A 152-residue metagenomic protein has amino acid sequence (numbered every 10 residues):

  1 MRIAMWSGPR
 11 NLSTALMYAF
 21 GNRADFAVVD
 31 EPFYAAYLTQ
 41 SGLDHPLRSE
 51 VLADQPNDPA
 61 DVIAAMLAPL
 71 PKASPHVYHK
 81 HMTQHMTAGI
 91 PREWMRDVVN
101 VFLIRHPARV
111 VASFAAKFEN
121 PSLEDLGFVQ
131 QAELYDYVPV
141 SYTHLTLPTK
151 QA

Functional and structural regions predicted by a protein language model:
M1-K72: PAPS-dependent sulfotransferase catalytic core
R10-N11, F33-A35, T83-M86, P107-V110 (+1 more regions): Short, solvent-exposed loop/turn segments at secondary-structure junctions
A68-A88: Glycine-rich phosphate-binding loop used to anchor ATP phosphates in small-molecule kinases, encompassing both
D97-S113: Conserved phosphate-donor/acceptor-positioning beta-strand/loop module used by diverse small-molecule
S113-E124: Surface-exposed cleft-lining segments at the edges of enzyme active sites
G127-L134: Active-site glycine-rich loop that binds ribose-phosphate moieties when present
L134-Y142: A structural motif corresponding to the C-terminal end of an alpha-helix and its immediate exit/capping segment
T143-T149: Conserved small/polar residues in nucleotide/adenosyl-binding loops
